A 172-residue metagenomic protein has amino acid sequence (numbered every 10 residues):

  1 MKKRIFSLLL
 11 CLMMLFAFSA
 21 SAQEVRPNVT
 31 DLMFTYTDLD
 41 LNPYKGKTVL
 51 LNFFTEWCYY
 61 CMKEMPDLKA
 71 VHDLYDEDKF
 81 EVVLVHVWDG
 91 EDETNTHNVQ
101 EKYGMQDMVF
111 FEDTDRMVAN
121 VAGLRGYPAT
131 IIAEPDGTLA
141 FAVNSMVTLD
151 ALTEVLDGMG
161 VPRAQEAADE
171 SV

Functional and structural regions predicted by a protein language model:
M1-I5: Positively charged n-region of N-terminal signal peptides that target proteins for export
L9-A17: Bacterial N-terminal signal peptides
F16-V25: Sec-dependent signal peptide cleavage junction
N28-V49: A short beta-strand-turn-helix
K47-V49, F54-W57, G126: Short pre-active-site segment immediately N-terminal to redox-active cysteine/selenocysteine motifs in thiol-based
M62-Y103, T114-N120: Structural microenvironment flanking redox-active thiols in thiol-disulfide oxidoreductases
K102-Q106, D113-G158: Thiol/disulfide oxidoreductase modules built on the thioredoxin-like
V161-V172: Non-globular targeting/processing and membrane-anchoring segments
